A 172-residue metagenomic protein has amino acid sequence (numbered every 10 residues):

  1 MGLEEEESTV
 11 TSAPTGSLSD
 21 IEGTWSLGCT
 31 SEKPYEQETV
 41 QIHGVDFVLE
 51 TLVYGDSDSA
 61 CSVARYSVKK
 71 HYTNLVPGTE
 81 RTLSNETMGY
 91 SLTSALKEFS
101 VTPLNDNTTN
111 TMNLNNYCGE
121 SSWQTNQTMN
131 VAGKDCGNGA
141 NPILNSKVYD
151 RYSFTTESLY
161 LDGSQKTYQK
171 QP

Functional and structural regions predicted by a protein language model:
M1-E5: N-terminal Sec signal peptide cleavage junction
E6-T9, M88: Intrinsically disordered, low-complexity regions of eukaryotic proteins
V10-E38, Y168-Q169: Tryptophan-anchored aromatic micro-motifs
I21, T39-V48, Y149-L159: Short, solvent-exposed coil/turn segments at beta-strand boundaries
G28-Y35, L52-T156: Contiguous, well-ordered beta-strand patches that form the walls/edges of small beta-barrel/beta-sandwich domains
E50, D162-G163: Beta-strand residues in well-ordered beta-sheet regions across diverse protein folds
S164-P172: Short, low-complexity, Pro/Ser/Thr/Gly-rich segments in the mature regions of secreted, periplasmic
